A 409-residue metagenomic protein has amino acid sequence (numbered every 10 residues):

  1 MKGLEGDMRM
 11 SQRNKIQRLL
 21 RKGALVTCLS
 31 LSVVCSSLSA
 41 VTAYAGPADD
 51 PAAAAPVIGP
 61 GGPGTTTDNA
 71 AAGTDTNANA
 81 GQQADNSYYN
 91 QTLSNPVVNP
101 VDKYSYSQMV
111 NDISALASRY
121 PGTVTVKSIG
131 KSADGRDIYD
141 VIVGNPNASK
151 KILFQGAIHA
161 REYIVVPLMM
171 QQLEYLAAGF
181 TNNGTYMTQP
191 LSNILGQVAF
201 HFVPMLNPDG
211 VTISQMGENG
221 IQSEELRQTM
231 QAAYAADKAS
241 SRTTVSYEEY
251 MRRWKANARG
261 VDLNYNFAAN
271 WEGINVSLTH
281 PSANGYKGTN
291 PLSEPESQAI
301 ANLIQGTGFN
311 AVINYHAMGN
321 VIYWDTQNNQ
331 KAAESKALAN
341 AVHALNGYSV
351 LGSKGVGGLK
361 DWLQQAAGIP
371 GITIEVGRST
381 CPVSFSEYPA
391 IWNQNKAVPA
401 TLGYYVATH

Functional and structural regions predicted by a protein language model:
M1-V26: Bacterial Sec-dependent N-terminal signal peptides
A24-S37: Bacterial N-terminal signal peptides
V34-A54: Sec-dependent signal peptide cleavage junction
A40, A54-D134: Short glycine- and acidic-rich boundary segments immediately preceding or forming the N-terminal edge of structured
P121-T125, D134-I138, A148-K151, G196-H201 (+4 more regions): Loop/turn elements at helix/coil->beta-strand transitions in domains of secreted/extracellular proteins
D140-A148, A157: Short beta-strand-to-loop junctions in surface cap/lid or active-site-entrance loops
I164, Q171-L173, A177-Y323: Active-site/substrate-binding loop(s) of hydrolase catalytic cores
F267-H409: Metallocarboxypeptidase
